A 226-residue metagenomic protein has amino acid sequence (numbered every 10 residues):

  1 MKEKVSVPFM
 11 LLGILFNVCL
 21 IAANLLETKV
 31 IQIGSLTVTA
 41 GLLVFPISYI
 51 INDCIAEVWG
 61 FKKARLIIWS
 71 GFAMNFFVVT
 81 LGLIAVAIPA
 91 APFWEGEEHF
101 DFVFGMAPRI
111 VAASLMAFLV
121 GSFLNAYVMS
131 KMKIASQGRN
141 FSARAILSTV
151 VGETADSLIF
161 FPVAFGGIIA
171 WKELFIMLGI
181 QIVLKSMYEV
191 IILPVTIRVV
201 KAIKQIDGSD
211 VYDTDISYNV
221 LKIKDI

Functional and structural regions predicted by a protein language model:
M1-F72, F76: Hydrophobic transmembrane alpha-helices
E27, I31, V78-V86, G121 (+4 more regions): Alpha-helical transmembrane segments and their lipid-water interface positions in multi-pass membrane proteins
Q32, F161-I180: Extracellular/periplasmic helix-loop-helix junctions in multi-pass membrane proteins
T39, L43, H99-A113, I180-Q181: Short aromatic-rich membrane-water interface segments that cap or initiate transmembrane helices in multi-pass membrane
I84-A107: Membrane-interface interhelical connector segments
A135-T154: Internal alpha-helical transmembrane segments of multi-pass membrane proteins
S148, I176-K185, E189: Pore-lining and gate-forming transmembrane alpha-helices of multi-pass membrane transport proteins
V200-I226: Short, highly charged, low-complexity non-transmembrane loops/tails of multi-pass membrane proteins
